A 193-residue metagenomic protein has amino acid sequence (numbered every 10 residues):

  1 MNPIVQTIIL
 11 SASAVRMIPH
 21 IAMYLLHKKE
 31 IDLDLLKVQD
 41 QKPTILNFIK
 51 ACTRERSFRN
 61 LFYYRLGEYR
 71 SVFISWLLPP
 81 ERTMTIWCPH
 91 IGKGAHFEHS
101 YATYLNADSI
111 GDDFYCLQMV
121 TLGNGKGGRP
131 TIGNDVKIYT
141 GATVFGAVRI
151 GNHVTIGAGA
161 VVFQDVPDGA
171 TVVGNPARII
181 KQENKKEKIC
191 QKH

Functional and structural regions predicted by a protein language model:
M1-E81, C190-H193: Terminal amphipathic alpha-helical/low-complexity segments used for targeting or macromolecular assembly
I4, I8-I9, I18-I21, I31 (+12 more regions): Weak global preference for isoleucine
R82, I86-C88, G92-G94, E98-Y101 (+11 more regions): Left-handed beta-helix
N175-H193: Short, basic/aromatic-enriched C-terminal tail that caps enzymatic domains
